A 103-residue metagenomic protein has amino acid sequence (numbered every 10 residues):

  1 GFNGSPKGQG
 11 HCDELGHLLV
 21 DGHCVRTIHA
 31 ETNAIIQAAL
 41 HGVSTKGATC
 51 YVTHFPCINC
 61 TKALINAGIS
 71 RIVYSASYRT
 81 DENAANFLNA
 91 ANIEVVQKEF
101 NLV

Functional and structural regions predicted by a protein language model:
G1-V103: Zinc-dependent deaminase catalytic domain
